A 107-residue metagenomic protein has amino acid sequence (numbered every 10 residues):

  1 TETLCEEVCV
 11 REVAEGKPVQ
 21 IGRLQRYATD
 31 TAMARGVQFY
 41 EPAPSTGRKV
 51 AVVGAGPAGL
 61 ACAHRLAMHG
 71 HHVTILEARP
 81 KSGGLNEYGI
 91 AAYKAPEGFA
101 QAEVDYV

Functional and structural regions predicted by a protein language model:
E2, A43-S45, L66: Generic structural signal for beta-strand residues in well-ordered domains
E2-D30: Iron-sulfur (Fe-S) cluster-binding segments and ferredoxin-like electron-carrier domains, especially [2Fe-2S]
V8, Y27, T31, H69 (+1 more regions): Generic, well-ordered alpha-helical scaffold segments in large soluble proteins
V13, K17-G22, V52-Y106: Beta1-alpha1 glycine-rich phosphate/pyrophosphate-binding loop at the start of Rossmann-like nucleotide-binding domains
T31-V50: A short, basic/flexible loop-to-alpha-helix module at the beginning of a structural domain
